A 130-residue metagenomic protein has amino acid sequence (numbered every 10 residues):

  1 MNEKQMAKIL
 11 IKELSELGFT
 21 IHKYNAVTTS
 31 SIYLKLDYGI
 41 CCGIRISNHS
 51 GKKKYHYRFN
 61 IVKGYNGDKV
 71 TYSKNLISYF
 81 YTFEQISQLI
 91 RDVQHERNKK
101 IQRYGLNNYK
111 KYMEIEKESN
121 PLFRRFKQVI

Functional and structural regions predicted by a protein language model:
M1-G39, K69-I77, F83, H95-I130: Negatively charged, low-complexity tracts enriched in Asp/Glu with abundant Ser/Thr
I40-E96: Intrinsically disordered, low-complexity regulatory segments enriched in Ser/Thr/Pro and charged residues
